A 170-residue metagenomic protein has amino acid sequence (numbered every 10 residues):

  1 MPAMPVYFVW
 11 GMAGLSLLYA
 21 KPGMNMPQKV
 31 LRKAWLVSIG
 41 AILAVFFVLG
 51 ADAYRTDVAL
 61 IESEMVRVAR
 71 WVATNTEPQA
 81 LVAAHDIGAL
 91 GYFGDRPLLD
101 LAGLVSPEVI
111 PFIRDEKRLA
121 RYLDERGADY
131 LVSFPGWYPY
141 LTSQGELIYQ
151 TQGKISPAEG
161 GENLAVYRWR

Functional and structural regions predicted by a protein language model:
P2-W10, E64: Membrane-embedded alpha-helical segments of multi-pass membrane proteins, especially the transmembrane helices
M4, A13, L17, R70-T74 (+1 more regions): Residue-level signal for well-ordered alpha-helical scaffold segments within enzymatic catalytic domains
F8-V9, A13-L49: Signature aromatic-anchored transmembrane alpha helix within multi-pass, membrane-resident enzymes that catalyze glycan
A41-G91, P97-G136, G153-R170: Membrane-embedded, lumen/periplasm-facing catalytic core of multi-pass transferases that use lipid-linked donors
W137-T142: Short, charged/polar "capping" segments at the starts of alpha-helices and the immediately preceding loops
L147-Y149: Sequence-structural signature of mature extracellular/luminal beta-sheet repeat domains, prominently beta-propellers
